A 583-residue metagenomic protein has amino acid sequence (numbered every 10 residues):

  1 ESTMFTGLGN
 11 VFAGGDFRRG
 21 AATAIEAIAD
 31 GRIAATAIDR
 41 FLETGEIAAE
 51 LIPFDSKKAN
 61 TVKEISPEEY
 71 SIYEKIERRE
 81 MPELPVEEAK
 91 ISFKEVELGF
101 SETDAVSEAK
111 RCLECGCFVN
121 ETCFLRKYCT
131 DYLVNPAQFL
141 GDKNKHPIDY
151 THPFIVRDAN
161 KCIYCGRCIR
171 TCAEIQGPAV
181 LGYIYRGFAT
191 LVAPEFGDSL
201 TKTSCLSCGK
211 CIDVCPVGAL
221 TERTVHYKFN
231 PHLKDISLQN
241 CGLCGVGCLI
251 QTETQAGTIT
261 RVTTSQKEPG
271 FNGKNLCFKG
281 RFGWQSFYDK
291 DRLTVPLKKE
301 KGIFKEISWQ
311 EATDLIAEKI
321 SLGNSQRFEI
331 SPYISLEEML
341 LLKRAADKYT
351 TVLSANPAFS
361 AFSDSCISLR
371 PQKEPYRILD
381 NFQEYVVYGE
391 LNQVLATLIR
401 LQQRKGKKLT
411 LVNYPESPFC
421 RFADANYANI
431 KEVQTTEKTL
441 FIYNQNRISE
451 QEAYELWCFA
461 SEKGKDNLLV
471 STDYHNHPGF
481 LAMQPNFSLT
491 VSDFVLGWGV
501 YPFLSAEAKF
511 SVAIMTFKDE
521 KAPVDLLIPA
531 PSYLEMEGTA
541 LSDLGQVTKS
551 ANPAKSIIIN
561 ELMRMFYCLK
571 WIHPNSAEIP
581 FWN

Functional and structural regions predicted by a protein language model:
E1-F12, F17-V214, G218-T221, C244-L276 (+1 more regions): Ferredoxin-type iron-sulfur electron-transfer modules and their immediate structural context
S2-A13, E535-A554: Glycine/threonine-rich phosphate-binding loop and adjacent beta-strand/alpha-helix elements that clamp
I28-A35, D39, T313, A317 (+1 more regions): Short, amphipathic alpha-helical "lid/cap" segments that border enzyme active or binding sites
F93-E97, F304, I557: A general boundary/transition motif marking the beginning of the first structured unit of a protein
N120-D142, K555-N583: N-terminal leader/propeptide and maturation segments of large enzyme subunits in energy/redox metabolism and hydrolases
D158, Y164-C165, R170, K228-M536 (+3 more regions): Catalytic alpha/large subunits of respiratory electron-transfer oxidoreductases, centered on bis-MGD molybdoenzymes
F196-D198, R223-K234: Cys/His-rich Zn2+-binding cysteine-cluster or related metal-binding knuckle/ribbon modules and their
G209-Y227, E337-L340, D347: Amphipathic alpha-helical
